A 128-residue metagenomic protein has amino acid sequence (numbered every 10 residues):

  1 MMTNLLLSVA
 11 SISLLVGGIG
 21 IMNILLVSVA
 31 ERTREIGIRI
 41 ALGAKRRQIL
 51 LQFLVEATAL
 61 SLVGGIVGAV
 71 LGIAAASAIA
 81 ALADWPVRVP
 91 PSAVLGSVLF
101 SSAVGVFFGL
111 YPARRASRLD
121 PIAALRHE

Functional and structural regions predicted by a protein language model:
N4-M22, L26-S28, T33-A80, D84 (+3 more regions): Transmembrane alpha-helical interface segments in multi-pass membrane proteins
A113-E128: Short cytosolic juxtamembrane segments of multi-pass membrane proteins
